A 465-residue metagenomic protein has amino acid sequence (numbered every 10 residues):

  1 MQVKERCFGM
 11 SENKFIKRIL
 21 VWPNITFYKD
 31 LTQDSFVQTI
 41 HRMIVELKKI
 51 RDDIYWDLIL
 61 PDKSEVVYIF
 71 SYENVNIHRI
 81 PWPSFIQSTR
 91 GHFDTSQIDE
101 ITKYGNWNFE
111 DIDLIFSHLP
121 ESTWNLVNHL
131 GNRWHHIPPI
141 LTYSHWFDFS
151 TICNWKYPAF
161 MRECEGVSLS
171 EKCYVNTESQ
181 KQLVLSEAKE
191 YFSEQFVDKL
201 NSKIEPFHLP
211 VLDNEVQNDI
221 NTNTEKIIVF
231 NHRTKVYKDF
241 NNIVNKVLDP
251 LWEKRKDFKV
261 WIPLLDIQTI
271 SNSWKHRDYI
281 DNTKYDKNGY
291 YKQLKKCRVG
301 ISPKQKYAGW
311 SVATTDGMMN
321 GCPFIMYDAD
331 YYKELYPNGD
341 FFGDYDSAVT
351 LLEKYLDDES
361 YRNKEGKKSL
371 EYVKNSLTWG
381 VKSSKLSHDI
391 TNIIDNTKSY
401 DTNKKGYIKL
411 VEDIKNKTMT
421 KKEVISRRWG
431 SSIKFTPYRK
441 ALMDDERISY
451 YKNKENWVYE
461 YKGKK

Functional and structural regions predicted by a protein language model:
M1-E65, E73, D249-E253, R427-S431: N-terminal subdomain of nucleotide-sugar transferases
Q38, S360-S399, S432: A charged, aromatic-enriched C-terminal amphipathic alpha-helix characteristic of glycosyltransferases across folds
T39, L212-E215, N223-W274, D281 (+1 more regions): Conserved catalytic-core segment of nucleotide-activated headgroup transferases in glycan assembly
L114-F116, H129-T151, V167, C173-V175: Active-site proximal beta-strand in glycosyltransferases
S117-T123: Short His-centered aromatic/hydrophobic patch
G166-N201: A short, active-site helix/loop in glycosyltransferases that binds the activated sugar's phosphate group
K292-G309, C322: Acidic donor-binding loop of glycosyltransferase active sites
K333-E353: Change "using UDP/GDP/dTDP sugars" to "using nucleotide sugars
